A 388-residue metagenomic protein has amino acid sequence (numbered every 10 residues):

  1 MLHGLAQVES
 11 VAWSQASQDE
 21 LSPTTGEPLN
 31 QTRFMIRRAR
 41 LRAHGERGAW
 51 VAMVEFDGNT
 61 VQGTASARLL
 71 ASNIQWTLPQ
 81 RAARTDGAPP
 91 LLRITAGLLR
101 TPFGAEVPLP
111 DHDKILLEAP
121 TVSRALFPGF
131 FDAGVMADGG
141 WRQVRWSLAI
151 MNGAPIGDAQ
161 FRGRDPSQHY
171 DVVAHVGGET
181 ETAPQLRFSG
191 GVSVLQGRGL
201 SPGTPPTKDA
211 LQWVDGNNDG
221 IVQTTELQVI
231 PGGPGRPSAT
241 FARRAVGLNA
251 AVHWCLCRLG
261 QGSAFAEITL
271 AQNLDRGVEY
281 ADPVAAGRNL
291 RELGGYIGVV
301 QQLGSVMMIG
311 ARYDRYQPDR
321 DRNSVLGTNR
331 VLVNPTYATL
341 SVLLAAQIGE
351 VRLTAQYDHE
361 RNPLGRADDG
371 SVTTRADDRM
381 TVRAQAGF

Functional and structural regions predicted by a protein language model:
M1-D19, E27-I156, R164-Q196, V252 (+4 more regions): Outer membrane beta-barrel
E27-P28, N73-W76, V107, P184-F388: Outer-membrane beta-barrel pore domains
A159-R164, P234-P237: Active-site rim elements
